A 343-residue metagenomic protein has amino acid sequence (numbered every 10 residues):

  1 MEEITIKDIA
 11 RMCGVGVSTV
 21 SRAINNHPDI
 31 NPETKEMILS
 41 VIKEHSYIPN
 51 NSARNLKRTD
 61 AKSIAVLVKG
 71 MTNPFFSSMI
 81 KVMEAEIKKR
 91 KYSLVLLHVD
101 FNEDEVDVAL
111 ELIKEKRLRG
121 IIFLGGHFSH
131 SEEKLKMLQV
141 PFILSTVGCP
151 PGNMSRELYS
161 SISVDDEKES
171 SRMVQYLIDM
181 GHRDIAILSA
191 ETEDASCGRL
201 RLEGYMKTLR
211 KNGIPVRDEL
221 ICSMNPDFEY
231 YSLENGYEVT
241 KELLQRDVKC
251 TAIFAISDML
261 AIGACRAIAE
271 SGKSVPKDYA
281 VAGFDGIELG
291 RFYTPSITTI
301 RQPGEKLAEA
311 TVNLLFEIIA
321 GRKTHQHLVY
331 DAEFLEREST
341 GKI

Functional and structural regions predicted by a protein language model:
M1-A61: N-terminal helix-turn-helix DNA-binding module of bacterial transcription factors
M1-K7, T59-Q175, D179, K249: Alpha-helical recognition/docking segments in bacterial nutrient-uptake and carbohydrate-utilization systems
I6, V17, K35, A53 (+7 more regions): A general structural signal for well-ordered alpha-helical segments in protein cores
M12, V17-R22, L56-T72, Y176 (+1 more regions): Short beta-strand segments enriched in small/hydrophobic residues
N26, K69, A320-G321: Short helix-capping/hinge motifs at transmembrane helix termini and TM-loop junctions
E44, A85-S93, G120, M137-I343: Bacterial carbohydrate/catabolite-sensing allosteric modules
N50-A53, D107-E111, H127-S131, Y237-E242 (+1 more regions): A generic local structural motif
